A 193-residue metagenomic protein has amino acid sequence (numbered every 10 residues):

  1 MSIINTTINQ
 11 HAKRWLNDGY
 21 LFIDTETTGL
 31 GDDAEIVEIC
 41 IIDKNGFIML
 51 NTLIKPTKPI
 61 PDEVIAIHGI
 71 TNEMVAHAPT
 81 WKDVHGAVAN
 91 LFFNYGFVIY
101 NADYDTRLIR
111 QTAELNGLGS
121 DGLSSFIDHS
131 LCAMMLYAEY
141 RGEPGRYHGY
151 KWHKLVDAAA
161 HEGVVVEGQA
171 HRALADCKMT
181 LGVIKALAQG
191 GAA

Functional and structural regions predicted by a protein language model:
M1-S2, A193: Polar low-complexity intrinsically disordered regions
I3-R14, T25: Long, highly charged low-complexity segments
H11-K13, N17-Y20, D32-E38, I42-I70 (+1 more regions): Metal-dependent phosphoesterase core characteristic of DEDDh/y 3'-5' exonuclease domains
T25-D33: Short acidic, Gly/Ser-rich segments with clustered Asp/Glu that frequently serve as metal-coordination loops in enzyme
A66-A87: Metal-dependent phosphoesterase signature
